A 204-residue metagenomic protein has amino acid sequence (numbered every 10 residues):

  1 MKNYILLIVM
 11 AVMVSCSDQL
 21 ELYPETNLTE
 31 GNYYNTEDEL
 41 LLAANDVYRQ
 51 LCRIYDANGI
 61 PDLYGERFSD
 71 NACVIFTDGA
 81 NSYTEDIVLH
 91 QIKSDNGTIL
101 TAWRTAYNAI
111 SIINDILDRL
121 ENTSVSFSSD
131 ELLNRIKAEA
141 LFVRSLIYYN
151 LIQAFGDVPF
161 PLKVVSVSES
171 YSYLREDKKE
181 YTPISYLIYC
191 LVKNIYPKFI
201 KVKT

Functional and structural regions predicted by a protein language model:
M1-E25: Bacterial Sec-dependent N-terminal signal peptides
C16-Y64: Membrane-proximal, proline-rich intrinsically disordered regions
Y23, I152-K163: Short, well-structured active-site flanking segments
T26-T29, Q91-S94, L162-S170: Short linear capping/connector segments at secondary-structure termini
G31, N58-D78, L162, P197-T204: Short, surface-exposed recognition loops and adjoining beta-strand edges that mediate ligand/DNA contacts, enriched
L41, R49-Y55, G79-F155, Y171 (+2 more regions): Conserved, well-structured interaction surfaces
